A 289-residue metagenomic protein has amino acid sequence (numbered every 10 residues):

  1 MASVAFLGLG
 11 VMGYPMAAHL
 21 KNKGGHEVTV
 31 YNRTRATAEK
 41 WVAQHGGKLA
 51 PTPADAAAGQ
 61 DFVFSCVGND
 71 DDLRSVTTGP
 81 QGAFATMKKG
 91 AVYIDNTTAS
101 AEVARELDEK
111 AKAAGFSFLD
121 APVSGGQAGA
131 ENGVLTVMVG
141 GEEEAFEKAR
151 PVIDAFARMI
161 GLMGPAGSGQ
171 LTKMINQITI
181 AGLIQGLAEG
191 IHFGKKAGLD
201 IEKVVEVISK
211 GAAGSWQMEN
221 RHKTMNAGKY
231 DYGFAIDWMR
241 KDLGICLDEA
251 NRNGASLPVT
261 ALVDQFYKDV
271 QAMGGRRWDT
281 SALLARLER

Functional and structural regions predicted by a protein language model:
M1-S65, A91, N96-T97, Q127: NAD(P)+-binding Rossmann beta1-loop-alpha1 motif at the extreme N-terminus of oxidoreductases
V4, V67, Y93, T98-I178: Rossmann-fold dinucleotide-binding core
M12, M16, C66, M87 (+5 more regions): Methionine-biased hydrophobic packing positions in alpha-helices, especially within tandem helical repeat solenoids
M16-L20, L107, V152, F193: Hydrophobic residues within alpha-helices that form the first helical element adjacent to the glycine-rich loop
V28, L49, S117-L119, I160 (+2 more regions): Hydrophobic beta-strand scaffold residues
P53-F116: Rossmann-fold NAD(P) dinucleotide-binding segment
G167-R289: Helical "substrate-binding/catalytic lid" subdomain of Rossmann-like NAD(P)-dependent dehydrogenases/reductases
